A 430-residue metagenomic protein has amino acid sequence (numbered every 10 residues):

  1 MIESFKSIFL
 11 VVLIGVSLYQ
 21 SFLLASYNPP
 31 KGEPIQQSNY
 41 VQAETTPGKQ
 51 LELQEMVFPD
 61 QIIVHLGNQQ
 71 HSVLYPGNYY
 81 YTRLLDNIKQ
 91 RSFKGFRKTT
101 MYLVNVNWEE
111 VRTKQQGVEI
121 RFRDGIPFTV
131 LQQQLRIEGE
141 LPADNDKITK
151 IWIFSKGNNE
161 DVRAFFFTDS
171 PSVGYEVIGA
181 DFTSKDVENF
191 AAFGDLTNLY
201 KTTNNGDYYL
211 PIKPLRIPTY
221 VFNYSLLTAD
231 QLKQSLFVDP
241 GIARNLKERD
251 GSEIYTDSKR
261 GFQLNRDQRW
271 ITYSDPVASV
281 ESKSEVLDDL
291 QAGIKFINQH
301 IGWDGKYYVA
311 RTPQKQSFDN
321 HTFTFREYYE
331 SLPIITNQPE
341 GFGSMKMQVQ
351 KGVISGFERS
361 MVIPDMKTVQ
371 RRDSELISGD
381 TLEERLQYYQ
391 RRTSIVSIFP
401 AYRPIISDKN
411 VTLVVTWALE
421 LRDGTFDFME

Functional and structural regions predicted by a protein language model:
M1-F5, E430: Short, Lys/Arg-enriched, disordered terminal segments
S4-L24: Hydrophobic membrane-insertion alpha-helices, especially the h-region of bacterial N-terminal signal peptides
Q20-L287: Preferential activation on post-signal-peptide N-terminal prodomains/segments of secreted or lumenal proteins
L84, I88-K89, T228, L232 (+2 more regions): Short, non-transmembrane alpha-helical segments in secretory-pathway proteins
L232-S274, D304-K351, I398-F426: Exposed beta-strand-loop-beta-strand "reactive/processing" segments of non-cytosolic proteins
G343, F357-R359, F428-E430: Extended intrinsically disordered, low-complexity coil regions enriched in Ser, Thr, Gly, Ala and often Pro
S344-K346, K351-G352, S360, G379-L386: Core catalytic architecture of nucleotide-activated donor-dependent transferases building glycoconjugates
V349-R372: Short helix-loop boundary/capping segments
